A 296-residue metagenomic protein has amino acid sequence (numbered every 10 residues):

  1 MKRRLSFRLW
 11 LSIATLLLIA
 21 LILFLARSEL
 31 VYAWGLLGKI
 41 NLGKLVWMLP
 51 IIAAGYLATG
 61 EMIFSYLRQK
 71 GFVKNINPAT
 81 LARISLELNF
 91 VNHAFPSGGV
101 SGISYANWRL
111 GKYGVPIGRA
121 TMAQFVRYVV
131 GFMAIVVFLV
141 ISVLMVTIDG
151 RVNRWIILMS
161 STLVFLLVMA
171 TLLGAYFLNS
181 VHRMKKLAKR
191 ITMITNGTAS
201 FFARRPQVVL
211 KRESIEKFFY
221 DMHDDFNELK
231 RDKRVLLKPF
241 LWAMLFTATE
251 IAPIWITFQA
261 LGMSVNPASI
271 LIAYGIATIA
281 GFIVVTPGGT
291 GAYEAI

Functional and structural regions predicted by a protein language model:
M1-G35, L88-A203, T286, T290-I296: Transmembrane helix-loop-helix hairpins in multi-pass inner-membrane proteins
F7-L11, K39-M48, N227-L241: Membrane-interface helix starts
Y32-K39, L110, F218-K230: A short amphipathic helical element positioned immediately N-terminal to and/or at the very start of a transmembrane
L45-L49, P78-R83, L158-L163, L236-L241 (+2 more regions): Hydrophobic alpha-helical transmembrane segments
A53-E61, S97, F125-V140, M244-A252 (+3 more regions): Hydrophobic alpha-helical transmembrane bundles that constitute the permease/transmembrane domains of multi-pass
G60-L86, T257-A273: Membrane-embedded helical hairpins/re-entrant loop segments and their flanking transmembrane helices within multi-pass
T80-L86, F246-W255, P267-F282, Y293-E294: Hydrophobic alpha-helical segments embedded in the membrane of multi-pass proteins
F201-M222: Short, membrane-interfacial amphipathic segments enriched in basic
